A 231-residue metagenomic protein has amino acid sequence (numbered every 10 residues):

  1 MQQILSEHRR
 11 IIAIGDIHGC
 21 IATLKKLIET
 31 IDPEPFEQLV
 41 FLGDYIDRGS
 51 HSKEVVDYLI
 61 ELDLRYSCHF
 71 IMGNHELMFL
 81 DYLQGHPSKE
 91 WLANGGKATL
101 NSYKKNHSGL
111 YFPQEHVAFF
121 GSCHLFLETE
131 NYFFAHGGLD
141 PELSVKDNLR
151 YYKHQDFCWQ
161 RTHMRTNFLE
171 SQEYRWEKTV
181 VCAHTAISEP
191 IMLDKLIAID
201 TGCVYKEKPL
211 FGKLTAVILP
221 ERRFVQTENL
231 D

Functional and structural regions predicted by a protein language model:
M1-D57: N-terminal active-site segment of His-dependent metallophosphoesterases
M1-E7, E29-D32, I60-D63, L125-E128 (+2 more regions): A short acidic-Thr-Gly-centered motif at the start of a beta-strand
R10-H18, Y132-G138, A198-I199: Active-site-proximal beta-strand elements of phosphoester/diester hydrolases
D16, D44, L59, G73-N74 (+5 more regions): Divalent metal-coordination and catalytic microenvironments
H18-A22, D47-S50, E76-L80, P141-E142 (+2 more regions): Active-site environment of divalent metal-dependent phosphoester hydrolases
R48-E130, Q155-T166: Active-site neighborhood of divalent metal-dependent phosphoester bond hydrolases
Y111-E189: His/acidic metal-ligating clusters that form di-metal
Q160-E228: Conserved beta-sheet core of the metallophosphoesterase superfamily
